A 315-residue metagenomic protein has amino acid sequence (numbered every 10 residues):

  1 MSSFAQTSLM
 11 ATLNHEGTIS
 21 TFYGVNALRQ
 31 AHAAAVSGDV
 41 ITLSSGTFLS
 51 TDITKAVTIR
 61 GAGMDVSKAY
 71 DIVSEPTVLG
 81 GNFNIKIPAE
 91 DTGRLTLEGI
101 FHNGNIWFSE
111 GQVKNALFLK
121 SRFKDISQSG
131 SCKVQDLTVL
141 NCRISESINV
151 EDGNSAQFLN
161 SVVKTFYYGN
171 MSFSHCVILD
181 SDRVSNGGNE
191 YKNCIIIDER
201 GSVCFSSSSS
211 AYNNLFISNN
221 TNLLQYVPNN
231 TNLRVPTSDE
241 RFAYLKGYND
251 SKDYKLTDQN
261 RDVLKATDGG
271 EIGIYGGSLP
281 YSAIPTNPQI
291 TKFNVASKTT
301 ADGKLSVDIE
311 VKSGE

Functional and structural regions predicted by a protein language model:
M1-A11: Bacterial Sec-dependent N-terminal signal peptides
T12-L49: Acidic Gly/Asp/Thr-rich repetitive segments characteristic of extracellular carbohydrate-active and adhesion proteins
G46-T47, G63-S67, F216-N222, Q259-R261 (+1 more regions): Acidic glycine-/aspartate-rich tracts in secreted/extracellular proteins
V57-W107, I126: Right-handed parallel beta-helix/beta-spiral solenoid domain characteristic of secreted/periplasmic
I106-E110, I126-K252: Predominantly extracellular beta-rich ligand-binding scaffolds that present long acidic/polar faces for carbohydrate
N230-P285: C-terminal accessory segments
G270-L305, K312: Short, compositionally biased P/S/T/A/G/V-rich stretches that sit at domain boundaries
